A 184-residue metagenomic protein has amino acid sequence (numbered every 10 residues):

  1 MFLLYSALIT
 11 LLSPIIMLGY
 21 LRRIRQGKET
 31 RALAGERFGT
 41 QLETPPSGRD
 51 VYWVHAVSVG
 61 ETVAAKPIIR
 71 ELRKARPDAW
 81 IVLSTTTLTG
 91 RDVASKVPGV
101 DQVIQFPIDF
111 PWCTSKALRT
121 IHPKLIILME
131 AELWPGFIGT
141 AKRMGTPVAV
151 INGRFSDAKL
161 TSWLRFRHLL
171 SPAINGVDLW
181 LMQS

Functional and structural regions predicted by a protein language model:
M1-G19: Membrane-interacting alpha-helical segments
M17-S184: Active-site and donor-binding regions of nucleotide-sugar-utilizing enzymes
